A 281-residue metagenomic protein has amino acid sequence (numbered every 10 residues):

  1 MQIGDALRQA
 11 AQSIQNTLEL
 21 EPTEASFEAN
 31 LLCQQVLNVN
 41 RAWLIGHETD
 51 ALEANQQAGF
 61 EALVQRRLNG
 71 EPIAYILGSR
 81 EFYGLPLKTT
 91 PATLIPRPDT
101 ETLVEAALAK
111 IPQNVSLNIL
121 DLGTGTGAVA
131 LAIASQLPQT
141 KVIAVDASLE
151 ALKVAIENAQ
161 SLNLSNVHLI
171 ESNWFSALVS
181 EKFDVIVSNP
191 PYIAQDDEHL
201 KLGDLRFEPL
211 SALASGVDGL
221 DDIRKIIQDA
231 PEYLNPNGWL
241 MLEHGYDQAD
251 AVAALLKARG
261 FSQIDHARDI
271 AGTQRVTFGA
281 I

Functional and structural regions predicted by a protein language model:
M1-L37, R41-W43: Non-catalytic accessory regions of SAM-dependent methyltransferases
I14, I111, A159, A230 (+1 more regions): Conserved hydrophobic residues forming the short capping helix/wall of the S-adenosyl-L-methionine
L18, L137-Q139, Q160-S165, Y233 (+1 more regions): Short helix-capping segments at alpha-helix termini
L31-A109: Conserved AdoMet
P96, D121, A144, S215 (+1 more regions): Conserved SAM-binding loop
D99-H199, D204: Conserved SAM/SAH cofactor-binding pocket of Class I
Y192-D222: Mobile active-site "lid"/loop adjacent to the S-adenosyl-L-methionine
V217-A280: Conserved Class I SAM-dependent methyltransferase catalytic core
